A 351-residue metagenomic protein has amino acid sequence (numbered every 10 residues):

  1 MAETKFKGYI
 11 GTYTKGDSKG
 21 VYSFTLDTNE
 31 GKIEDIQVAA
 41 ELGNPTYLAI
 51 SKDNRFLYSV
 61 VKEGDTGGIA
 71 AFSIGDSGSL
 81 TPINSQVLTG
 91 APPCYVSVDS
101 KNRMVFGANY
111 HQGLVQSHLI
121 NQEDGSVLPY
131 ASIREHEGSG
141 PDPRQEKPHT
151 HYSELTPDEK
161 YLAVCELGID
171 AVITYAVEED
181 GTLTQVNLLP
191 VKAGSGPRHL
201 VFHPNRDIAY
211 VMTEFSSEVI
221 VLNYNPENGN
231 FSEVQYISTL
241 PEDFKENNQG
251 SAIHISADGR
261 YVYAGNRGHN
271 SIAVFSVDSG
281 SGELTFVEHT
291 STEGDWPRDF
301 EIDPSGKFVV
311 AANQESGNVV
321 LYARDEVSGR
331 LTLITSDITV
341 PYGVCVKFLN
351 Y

Functional and structural regions predicted by a protein language model:
Y13, K62-G64, Y110-Q112, I120 (+7 more regions): Short loop/turn segments immediately following the C-termini of beta-strands
F24-G31, F72-G78, H118-V127, Y175-T182 (+3 more regions): Short loop/turn segments immediately following beta-strands, especially the blade-tip and inter-blade linker loops
E34-A40, T81-V87, G138-P143, T184-P190 (+3 more regions): A short beta-strand motif characteristic of beta-propeller blades
D35-N102: Blade-loop segments of beta-propeller domains
L42-K52, T89-K101, E137-D158, K192-I208 (+3 more regions): Beta-rich, blade/repeat-based domains predominating in secreted/periplasmic proteins but also intracellular
L80-Y152: Asp-box/WD-like beta-propeller blade repeats and closely related beta-sheet repeat scaffolds
E159-S217: Loop-centered beta-sheet repeat module
